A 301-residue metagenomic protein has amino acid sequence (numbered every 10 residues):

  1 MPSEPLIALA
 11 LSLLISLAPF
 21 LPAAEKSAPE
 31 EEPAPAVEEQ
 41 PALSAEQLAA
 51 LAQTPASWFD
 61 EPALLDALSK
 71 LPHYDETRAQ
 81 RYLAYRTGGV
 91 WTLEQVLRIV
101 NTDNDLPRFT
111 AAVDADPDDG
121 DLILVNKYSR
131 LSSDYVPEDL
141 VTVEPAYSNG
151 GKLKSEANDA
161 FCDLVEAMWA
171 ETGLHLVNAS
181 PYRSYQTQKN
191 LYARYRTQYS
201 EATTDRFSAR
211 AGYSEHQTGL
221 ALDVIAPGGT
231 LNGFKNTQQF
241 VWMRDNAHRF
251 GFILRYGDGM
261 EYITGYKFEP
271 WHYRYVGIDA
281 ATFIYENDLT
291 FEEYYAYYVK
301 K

Functional and structural regions predicted by a protein language model:
P2-E25: Sec-dependent N-terminal signal peptides of Gram-positive bacterial secreted proteins and lipoproteins
A18-P181, Y185-K301: Extracytoplasmic cell-surface/polysaccharide-interacting catalytic and binding patches
